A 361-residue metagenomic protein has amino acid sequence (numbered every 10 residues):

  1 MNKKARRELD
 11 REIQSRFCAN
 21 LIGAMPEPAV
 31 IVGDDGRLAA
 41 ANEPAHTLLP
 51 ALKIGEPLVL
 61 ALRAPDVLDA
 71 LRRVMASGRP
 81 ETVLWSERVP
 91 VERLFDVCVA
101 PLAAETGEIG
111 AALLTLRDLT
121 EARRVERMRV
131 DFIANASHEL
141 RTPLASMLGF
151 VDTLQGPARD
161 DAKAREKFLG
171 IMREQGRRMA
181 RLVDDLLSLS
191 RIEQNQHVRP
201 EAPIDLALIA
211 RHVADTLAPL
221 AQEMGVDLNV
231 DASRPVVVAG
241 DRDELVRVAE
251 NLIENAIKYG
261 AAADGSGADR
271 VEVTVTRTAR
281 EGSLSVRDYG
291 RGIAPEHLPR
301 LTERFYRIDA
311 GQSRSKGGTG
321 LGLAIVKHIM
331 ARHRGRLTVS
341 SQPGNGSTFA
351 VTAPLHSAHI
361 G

Functional and structural regions predicted by a protein language model:
R7-A45: Sensory modules in modular signal-transduction proteins
P57-E121: PAS-family sensory/regulatory modules and their coupling/dimerization elements
E174-M179: Short alpha-helical segment of the dimerization/phosphotransfer core of two-component systems
Q194-R199, V237-G240: Conserved micro-motifs of the catalytic ATP-binding
A202-P203, Q222, D227-V236: Conserved catalytic submotifs in the C-terminal HATPase_c
L206, G292-R300: Short helix N-cap motif at coil->helix boundaries in the Bergerat
